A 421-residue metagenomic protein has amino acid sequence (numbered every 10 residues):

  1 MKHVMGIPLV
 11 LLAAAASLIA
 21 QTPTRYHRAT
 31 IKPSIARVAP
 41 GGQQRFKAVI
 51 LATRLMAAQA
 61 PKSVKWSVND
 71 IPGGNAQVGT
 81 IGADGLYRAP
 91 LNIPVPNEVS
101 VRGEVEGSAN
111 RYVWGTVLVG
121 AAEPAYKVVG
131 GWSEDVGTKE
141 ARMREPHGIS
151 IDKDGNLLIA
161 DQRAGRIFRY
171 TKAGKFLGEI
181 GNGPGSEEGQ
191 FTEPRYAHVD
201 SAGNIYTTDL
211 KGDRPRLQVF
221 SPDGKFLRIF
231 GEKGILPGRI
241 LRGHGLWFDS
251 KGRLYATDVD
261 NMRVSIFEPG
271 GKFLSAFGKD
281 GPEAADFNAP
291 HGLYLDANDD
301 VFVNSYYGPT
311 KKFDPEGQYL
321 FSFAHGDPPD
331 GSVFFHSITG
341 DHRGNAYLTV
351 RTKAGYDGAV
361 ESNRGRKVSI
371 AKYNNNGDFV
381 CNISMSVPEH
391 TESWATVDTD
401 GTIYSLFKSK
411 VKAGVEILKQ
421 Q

Functional and structural regions predicted by a protein language model:
M1-P8: Bacterial N-terminal signal peptides that target proteins for export
V10-A20: Hydrophobic h-region of N-terminal signal peptides that target proteins for export in Gram-negative bacteria
Q21-L55, S108-K127, G131: Short S/T/G/P-enriched beta-strand
L55-G74, W114: Short, well-ordered beta-strand segments
V68-R88: Low-complexity "stalk/linker" and mucin-like segments enriched in Ser/Thr/Pro/Ala/Gly
G82-P96, S186: Extracellular/luminal low-complexity segments enriched in Ser/Thr/Pro
V95-G107: A short beta-strand micro-motif common to beta-rich folds, especially ectodomain repeats
G120-Q421: Eukaryotic scaffold repeat domains enriched in small/polar residues
